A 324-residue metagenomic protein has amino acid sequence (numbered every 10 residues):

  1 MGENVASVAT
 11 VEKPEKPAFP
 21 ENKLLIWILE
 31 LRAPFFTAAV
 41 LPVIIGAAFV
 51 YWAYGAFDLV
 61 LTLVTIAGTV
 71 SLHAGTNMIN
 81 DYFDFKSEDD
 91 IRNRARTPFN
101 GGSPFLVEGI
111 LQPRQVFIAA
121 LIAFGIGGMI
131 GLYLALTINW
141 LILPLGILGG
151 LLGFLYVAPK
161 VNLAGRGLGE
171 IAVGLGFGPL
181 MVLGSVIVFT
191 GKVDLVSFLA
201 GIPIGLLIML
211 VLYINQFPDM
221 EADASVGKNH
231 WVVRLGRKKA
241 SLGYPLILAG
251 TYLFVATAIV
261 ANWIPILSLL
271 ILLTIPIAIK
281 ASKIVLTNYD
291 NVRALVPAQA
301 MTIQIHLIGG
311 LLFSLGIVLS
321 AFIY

Functional and structural regions predicted by a protein language model:
G2-V60, V64, V161: Topogenic membrane-insertion module of multi-pass membrane proteins
L41-G46, I171-V186, V232-R237, A298-L311: Small-residue-rich segments of transmembrane alpha-helices in multi-pass membrane proteins, especially helix faces
Y54-I79, P144-L148, V196-I214: Membrane-embedded alpha-helical segments that form the functional core of polytopic membrane enzymes, especially those
S71-T97, L210-V232: Acidic (Asp/Glu-rich) catalytic motifs at the cytosolic membrane interface
R94-L136, V232-W263, I303-G309: Multi-pass membrane catalytic core of lipid/isoprenoid biosynthesis enzymes
G102-V193: Intramembrane alpha-helical segments
F154, A281-G310: Interfacial loop-to-transmembrane junctions
L315-Y324: Juxtamembrane boundary at the C-terminal end of a transmembrane helix
